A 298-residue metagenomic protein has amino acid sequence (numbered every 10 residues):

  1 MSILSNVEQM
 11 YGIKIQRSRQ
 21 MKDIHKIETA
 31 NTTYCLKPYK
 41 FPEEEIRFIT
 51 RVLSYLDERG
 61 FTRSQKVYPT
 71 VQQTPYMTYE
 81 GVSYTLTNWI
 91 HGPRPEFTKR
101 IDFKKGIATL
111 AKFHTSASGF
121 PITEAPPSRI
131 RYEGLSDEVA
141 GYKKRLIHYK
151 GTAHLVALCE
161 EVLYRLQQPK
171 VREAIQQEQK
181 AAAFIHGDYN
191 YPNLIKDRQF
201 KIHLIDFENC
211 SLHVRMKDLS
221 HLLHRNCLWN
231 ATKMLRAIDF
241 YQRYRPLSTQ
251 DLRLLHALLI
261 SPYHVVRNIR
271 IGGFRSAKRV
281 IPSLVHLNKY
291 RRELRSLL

Functional and structural regions predicted by a protein language model:
S5-T29: ATP-binding glycine-rich phosphate-binding loop
I24-E28, V67, L166-M216: Active-site acidic catalytic loop and adjacent metal/ATP-binding pocket of ATP-dependent phosphoryl transfer enzymes
T32-I122: ATP-binding pocket architecture of kinase catalytic cores
F103-H154: A cross-family kinase active-site recognition segment
I122, V139-H186, E293-S296: An alpha-helical support segment within catalytic cores of ATP-dependent transferases
K144-R145, V266-L298: ATP/Mg2+ or Mg2+-diphosphate-binding catalytic cores that bind nucleotide phosphates or diphosphates via glycine-rich
R215-L247, L259-V280: Active-site activation/catalytic loop segments of kinase-like enzymes and analogous catalytic loops in related
